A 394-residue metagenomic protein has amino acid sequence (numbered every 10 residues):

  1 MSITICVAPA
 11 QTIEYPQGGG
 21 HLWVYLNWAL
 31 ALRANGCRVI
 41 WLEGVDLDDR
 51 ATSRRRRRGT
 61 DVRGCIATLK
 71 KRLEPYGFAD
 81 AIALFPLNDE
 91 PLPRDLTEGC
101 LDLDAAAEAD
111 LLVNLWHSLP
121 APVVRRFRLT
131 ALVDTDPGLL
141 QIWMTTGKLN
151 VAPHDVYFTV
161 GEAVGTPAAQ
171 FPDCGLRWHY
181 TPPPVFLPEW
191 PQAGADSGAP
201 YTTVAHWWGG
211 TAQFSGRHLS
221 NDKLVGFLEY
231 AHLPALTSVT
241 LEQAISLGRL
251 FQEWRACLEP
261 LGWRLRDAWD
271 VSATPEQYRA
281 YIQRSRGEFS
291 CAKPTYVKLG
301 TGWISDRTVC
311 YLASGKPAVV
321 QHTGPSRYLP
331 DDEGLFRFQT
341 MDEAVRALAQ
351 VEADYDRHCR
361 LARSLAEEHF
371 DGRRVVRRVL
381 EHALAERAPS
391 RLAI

Functional and structural regions predicted by a protein language model:
M1-I5: Extreme N-terminal starter segment of soluble prokaryotic enzymes
C6-A168, S272-Q277, Y281, V297-L299: Extended catalytic core of nucleotide-activated donor transferases of GT-like folds
A8, L42-E43, N114-W116, V133-T135 (+7 more regions): Short His-Asn-centered micro-motif
Q11, Y15-P16, G20-N27, R33-N35 (+5 more regions): Catalytic binding pocket for nucleotide-activated donors in carbohydrate/polymer assembly enzymes
L30-R38, K71-A81, A152-V156, W178 (+4 more regions): Structural alpha-beta junctions
L42-L47, I82-D89, V239-Q252, T323: Acidic carboxylate-rich catalytic motifs and surrounding loops in phosphoryl-/glycosyl-chemistry enzymes
A168-G287, T295: Conserved catalytic-core segment of nucleotide-activated headgroup transferases in glycan assembly
